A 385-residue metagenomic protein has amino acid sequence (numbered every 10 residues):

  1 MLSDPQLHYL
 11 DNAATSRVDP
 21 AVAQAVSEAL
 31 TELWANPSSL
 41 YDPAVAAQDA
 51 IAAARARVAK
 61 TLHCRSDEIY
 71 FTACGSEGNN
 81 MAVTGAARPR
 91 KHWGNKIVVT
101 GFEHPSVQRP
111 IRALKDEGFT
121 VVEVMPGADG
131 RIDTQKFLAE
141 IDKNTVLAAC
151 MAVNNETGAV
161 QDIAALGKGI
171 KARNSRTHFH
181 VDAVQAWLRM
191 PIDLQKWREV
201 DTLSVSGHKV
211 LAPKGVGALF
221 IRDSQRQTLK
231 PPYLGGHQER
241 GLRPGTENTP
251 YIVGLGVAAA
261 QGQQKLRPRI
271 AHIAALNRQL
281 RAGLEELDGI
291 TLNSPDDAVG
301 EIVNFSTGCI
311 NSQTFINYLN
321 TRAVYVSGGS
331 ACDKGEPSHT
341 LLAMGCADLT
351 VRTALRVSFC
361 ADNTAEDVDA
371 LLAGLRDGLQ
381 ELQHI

Functional and structural regions predicted by a protein language model:
M1-I385: Pyridoxal 5′-phosphate
